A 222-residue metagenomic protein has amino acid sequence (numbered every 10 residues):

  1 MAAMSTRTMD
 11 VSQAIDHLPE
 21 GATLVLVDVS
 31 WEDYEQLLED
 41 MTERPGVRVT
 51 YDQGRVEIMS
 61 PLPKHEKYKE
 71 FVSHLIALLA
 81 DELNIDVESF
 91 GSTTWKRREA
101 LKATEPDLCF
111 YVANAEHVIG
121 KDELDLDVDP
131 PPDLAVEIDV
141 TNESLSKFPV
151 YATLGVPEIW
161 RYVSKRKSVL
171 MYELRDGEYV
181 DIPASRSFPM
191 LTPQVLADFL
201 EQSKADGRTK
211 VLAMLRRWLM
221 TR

Functional and structural regions predicted by a protein language model:
M1-P157, R161-R222: Gly/Pro/Ser/Thr-rich low-complexity, intrinsically disordered segments predominantly at protein N-termini
